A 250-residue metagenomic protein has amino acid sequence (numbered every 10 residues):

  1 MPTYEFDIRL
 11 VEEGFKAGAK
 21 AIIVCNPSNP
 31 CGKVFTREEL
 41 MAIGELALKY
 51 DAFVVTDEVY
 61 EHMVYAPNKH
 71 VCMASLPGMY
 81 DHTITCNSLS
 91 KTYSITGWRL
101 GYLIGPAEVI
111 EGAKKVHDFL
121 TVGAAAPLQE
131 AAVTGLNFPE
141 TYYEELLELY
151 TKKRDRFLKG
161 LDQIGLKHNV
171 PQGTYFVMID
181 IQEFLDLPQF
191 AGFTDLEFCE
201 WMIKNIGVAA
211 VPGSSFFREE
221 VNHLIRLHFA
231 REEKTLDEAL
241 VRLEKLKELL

Functional and structural regions predicted by a protein language model:
M1-L250: PLP-dependent class I/II
